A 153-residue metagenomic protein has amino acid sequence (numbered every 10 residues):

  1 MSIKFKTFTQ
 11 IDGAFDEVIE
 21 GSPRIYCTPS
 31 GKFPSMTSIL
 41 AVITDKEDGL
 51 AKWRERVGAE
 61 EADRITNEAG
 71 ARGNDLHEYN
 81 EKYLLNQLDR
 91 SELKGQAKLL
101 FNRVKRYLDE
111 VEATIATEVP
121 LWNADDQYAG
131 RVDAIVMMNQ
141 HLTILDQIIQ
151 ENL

Functional and structural regions predicted by a protein language model:
M1-A129: Metal-dependent nuclease catalytic cores that hydrolyze phosphodiester bonds in DNA/RNA, characterized by
I115-L153: Mg2+/Mn2+-dependent nuclease catalytic core
